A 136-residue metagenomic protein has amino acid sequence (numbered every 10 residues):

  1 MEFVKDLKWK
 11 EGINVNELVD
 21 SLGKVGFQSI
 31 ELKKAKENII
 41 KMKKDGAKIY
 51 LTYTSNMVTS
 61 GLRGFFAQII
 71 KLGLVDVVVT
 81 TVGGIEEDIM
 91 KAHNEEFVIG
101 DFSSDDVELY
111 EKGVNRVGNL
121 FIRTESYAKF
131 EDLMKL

Functional and structural regions predicted by a protein language model:
M1-A128: Metallocofactor- and cofactor-centric catalytic cores in central/energy metabolism, strongly enriched
S126-L136: Internal, conserved structured core segments that host functional sites
